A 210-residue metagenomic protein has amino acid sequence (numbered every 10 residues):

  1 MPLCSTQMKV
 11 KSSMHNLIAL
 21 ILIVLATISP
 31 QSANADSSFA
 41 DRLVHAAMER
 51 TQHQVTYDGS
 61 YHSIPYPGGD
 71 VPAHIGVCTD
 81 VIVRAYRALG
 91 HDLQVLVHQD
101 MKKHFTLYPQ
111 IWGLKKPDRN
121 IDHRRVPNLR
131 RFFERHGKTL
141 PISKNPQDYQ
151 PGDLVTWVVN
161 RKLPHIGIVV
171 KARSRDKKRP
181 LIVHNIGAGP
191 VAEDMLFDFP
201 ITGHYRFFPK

Functional and structural regions predicted by a protein language model:
M8-I18: Bacterial N-terminal signal peptides that target proteins for export
I18-I28: Bacterial N-terminal signal peptides
S32-G76: Active-site-adjacent structural segments surrounding the nucleophilic cysteine of cysteine proteases and isopeptidases
D36, I64-A73, K115-R119, L140-K144 (+1 more regions): Second-shell loop/turn segments in exported
F39-V44, K102-I182: ...with weaker cross-activation on analogous glycine-rich loops/strands in unrelated enzymes
M48, Q52, V83-H91, H98 (+2 more regions): Sec-exported extracytoplasmic/periplasmic mature domains
G59-T79, D92-K116: Acidic helix-start/capping segments at beta-turn-to-alpha-helix junctions
K177-K210: Low-complexity, Gly/Ser/Thr/Pro-rich intrinsically disordered linker/tail segments
